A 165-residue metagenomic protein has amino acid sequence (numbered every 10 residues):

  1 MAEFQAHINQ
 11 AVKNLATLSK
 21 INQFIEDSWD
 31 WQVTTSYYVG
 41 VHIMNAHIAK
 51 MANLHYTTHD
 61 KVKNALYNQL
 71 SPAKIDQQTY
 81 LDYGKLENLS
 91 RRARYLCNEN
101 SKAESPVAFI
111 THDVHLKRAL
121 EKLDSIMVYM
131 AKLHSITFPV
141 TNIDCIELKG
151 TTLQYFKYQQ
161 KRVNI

Functional and structural regions predicted by a protein language model:
M1-I165: Terminal alpha-helical segments
